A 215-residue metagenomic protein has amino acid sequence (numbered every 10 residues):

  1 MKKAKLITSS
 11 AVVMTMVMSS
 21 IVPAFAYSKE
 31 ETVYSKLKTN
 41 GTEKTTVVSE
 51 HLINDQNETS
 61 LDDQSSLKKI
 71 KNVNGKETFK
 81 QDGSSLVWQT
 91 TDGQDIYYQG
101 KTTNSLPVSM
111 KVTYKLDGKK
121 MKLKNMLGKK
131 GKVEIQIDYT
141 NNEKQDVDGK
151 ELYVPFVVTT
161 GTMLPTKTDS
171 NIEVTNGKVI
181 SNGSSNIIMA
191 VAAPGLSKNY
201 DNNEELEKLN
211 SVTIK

Functional and structural regions predicted by a protein language model:
K2-K215: Cytosol-facing boundaries of transmembrane alpha helices in integral membrane proteins
